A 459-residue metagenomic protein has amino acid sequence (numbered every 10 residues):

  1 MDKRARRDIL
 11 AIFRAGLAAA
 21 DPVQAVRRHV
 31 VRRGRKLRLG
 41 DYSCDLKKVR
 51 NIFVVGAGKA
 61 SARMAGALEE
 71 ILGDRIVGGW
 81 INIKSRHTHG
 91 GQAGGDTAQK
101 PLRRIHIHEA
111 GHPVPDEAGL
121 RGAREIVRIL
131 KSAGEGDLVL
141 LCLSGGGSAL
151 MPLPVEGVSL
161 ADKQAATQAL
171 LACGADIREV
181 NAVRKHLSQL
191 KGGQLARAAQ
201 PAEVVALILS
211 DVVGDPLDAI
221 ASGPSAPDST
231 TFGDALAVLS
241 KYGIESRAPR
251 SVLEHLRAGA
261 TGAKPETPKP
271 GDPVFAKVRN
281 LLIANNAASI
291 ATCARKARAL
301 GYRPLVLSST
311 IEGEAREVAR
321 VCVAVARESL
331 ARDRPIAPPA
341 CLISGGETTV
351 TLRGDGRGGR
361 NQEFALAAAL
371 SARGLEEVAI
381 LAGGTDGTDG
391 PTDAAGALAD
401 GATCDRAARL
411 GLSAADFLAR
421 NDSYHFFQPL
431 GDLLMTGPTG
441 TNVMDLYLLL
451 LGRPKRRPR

Functional and structural regions predicted by a protein language model:
M1-F53, A62-I71, D116-E135, A284-A288 (+3 more regions): N-terminal glycine-/serine-/threonine-rich phosphate-binding loop
V55-A57, W80-I83, L140-G145, L171 (+4 more regions): Short beta-strand segments
G56-T88: Active-site cofactor/substrate anionic-group-binding motifs, chiefly glycine- and Lys/Arg-rich phosphate-binding loops
A67-I76, P101-H106, P154-A165, A199-P201 (+4 more regions): A glycine- and small-aliphatic-rich helix-loop capping segment at beta-alpha/alpha-beta transitions that lines
I83-G90, D96-E135, V183-R184: Glycine-rich oxoanion-binding loops at beta->alpha junctions
E156-R250, H255, K264: Internal gly/pro-rich beta-alpha loop/helix module that stabilizes soluble enzyme cofactors or their anionic handles
R184, A202-V205, P227-V325: Accessory alpha-helical/coil subdomains and C-terminal extensions that flank or cap enzyme catalytic cores
A367-R459: Internal helix-turn-beta structural module
